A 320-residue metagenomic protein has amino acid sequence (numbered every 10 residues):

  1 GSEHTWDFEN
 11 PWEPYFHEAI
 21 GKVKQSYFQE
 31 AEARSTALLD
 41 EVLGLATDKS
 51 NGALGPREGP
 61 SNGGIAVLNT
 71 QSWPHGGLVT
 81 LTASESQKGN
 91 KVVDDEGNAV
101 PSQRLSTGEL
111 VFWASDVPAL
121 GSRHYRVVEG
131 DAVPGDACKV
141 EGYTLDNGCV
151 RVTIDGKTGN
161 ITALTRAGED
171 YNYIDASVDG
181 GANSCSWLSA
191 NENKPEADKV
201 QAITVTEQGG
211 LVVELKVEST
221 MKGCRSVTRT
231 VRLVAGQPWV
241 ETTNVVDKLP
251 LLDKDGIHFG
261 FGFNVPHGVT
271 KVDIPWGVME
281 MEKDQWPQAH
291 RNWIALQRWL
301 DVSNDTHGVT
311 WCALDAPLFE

Functional and structural regions predicted by a protein language model:
G1-V23: Catalytic domains of carbohydrate-active enzymes that cleave complex glycans
I20-L39: Short amphipathic alpha-helical coiled-coil/interface segments
A33-E320: C-terminal (or distal) subdomains of carbohydrate-active enzymes
